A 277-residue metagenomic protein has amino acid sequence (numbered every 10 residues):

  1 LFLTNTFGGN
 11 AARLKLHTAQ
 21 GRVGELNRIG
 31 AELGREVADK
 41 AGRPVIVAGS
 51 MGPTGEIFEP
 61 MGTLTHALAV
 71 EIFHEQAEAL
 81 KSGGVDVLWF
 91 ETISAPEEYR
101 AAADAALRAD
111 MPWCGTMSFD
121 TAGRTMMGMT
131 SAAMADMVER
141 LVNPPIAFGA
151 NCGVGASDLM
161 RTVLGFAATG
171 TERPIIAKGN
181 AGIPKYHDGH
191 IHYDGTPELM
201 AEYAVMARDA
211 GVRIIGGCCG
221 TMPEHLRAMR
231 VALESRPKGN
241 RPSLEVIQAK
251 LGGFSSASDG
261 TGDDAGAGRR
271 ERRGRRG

Functional and structural regions predicted by a protein language model:
L1-G277: Domain-level signal for soluble alpha/beta catalytic cores
